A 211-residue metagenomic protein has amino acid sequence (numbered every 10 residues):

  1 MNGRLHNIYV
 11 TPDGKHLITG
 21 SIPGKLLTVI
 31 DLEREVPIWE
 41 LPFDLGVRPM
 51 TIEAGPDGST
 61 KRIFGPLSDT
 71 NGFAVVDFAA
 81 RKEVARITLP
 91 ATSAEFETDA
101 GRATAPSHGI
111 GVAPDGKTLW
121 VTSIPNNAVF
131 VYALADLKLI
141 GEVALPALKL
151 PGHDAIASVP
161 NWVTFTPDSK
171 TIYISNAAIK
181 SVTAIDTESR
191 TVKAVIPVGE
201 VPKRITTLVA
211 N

Functional and structural regions predicted by a protein language model:
M1-N211: Predominantly soluble domains enriched in secretory-pathway, periplasmic, or organellar proteins
